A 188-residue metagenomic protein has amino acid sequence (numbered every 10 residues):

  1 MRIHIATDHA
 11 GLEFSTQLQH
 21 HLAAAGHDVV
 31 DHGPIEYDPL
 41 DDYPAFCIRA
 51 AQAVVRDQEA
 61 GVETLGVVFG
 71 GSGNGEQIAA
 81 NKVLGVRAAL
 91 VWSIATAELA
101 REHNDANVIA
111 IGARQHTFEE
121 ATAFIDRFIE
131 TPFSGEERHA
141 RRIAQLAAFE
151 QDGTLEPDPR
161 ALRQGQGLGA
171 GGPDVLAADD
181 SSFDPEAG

Functional and structural regions predicted by a protein language model:
R2-E13, I94-G188: C-terminal binding/interaction regions
A6, V30-G33, G66-G70: Short, conserved beta-strand edge motifs with alternating hydrophobic and charged residues
E13-A24: Short, solvent-exposed amphipathic alpha-helices that sit in or adjacent to ligand/effector-binding or catalytic
S15, Y43, C47, E76 (+2 more regions): A general structural signal for well-ordered alpha-helical segments in protein cores
A25, V83-V86, N104: Short, structured coil segments at secondary-structure junctions
D28-L40: A short beta-strand-loop structural module common to alpha/beta enzyme folds
F46-V91: Helix-adjacent hinge/juxtasegments
